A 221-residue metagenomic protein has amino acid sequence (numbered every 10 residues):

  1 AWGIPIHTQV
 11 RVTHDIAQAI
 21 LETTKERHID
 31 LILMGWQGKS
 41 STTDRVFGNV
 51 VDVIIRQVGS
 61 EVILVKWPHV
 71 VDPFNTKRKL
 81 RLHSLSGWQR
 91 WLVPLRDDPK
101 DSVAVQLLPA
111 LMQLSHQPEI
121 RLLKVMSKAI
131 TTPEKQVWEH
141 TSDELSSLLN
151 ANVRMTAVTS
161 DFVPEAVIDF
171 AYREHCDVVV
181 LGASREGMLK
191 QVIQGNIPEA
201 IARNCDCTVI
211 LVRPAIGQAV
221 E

Functional and structural regions predicted by a protein language model:
W2-I32, S147-V179, S184-I193, I216-E221: Structural beta-alpha unit
G3, H7, D30-P133, N150-N152 (+2 more regions): Intrinsically disordered or low-complexity boundary/linker segments at protein termini and domain junctions
T24-E26, L107-L111, H140, Y172 (+1 more regions): Short, solvent-exposed amphipathic alpha-helical segments in soluble enzyme and RNA/protein-processing domains
V46-V50, V137-E139, I193-P198: Charged helix-capping and loop-helix junction motifs
D52, D143, I168, E199: Active-site phosphate/pyrophosphate- and oxyanion-stabilizing loops and adjacent acidic/basic residues in soluble
D98-P99, G187, N196: Serine-centered coil/turn micro-motif
T132-D143: Short, surface-exposed alpha-helical segments at coil->helix boundaries
R185, I197, C207: A generic "binding-loop/recognition-motif" signal
